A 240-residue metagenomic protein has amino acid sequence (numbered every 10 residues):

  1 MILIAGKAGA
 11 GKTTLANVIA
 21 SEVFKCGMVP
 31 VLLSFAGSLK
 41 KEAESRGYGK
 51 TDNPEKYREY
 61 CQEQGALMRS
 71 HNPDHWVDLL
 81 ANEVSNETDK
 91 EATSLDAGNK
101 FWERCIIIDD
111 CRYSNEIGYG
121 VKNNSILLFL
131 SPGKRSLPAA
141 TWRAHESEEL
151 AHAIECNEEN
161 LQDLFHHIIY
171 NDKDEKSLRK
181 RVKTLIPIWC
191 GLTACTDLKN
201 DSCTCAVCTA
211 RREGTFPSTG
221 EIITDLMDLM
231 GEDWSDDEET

Functional and structural regions predicted by a protein language model:
K7: P-loop (Walker A) phosphate-binding loop of NTP-binding proteins
K12: Conserved lysine of the Walker
L15: Hydrophobic positions on the alpha1 helix immediately C-terminal to the Walker A/P-loop
M28-C105: ATP-dependent small-molecule kinase phosphotransfer cores that center on conserved nucleotide phosphate-binding segments
E83-S85, D89, S94-W142: ATP-dependent NMP and nucleoside kinases share a basic, alpha-helical "lid"
N115-I117, V121-N123, L130-A194: Small-molecule kinase domains that catalyze NTP-dependent phosphoryl transfer to phosphate-bearing small molecules
C195-R212: Cysteine-cluster motifs in flexible loop/terminal segments that predominantly coordinate metals
